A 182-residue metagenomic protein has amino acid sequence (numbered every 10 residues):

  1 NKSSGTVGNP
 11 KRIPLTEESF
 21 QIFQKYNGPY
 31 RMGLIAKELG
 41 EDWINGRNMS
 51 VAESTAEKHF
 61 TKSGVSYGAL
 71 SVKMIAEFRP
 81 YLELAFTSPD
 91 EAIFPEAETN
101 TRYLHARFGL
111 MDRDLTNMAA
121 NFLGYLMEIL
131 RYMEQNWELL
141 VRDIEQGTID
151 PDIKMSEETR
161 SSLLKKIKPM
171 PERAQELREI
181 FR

Functional and structural regions predicted by a protein language model:
N1-R182: Active-site phosphate/ATP/adenylate-binding loop shared across adenylate-forming ligases
